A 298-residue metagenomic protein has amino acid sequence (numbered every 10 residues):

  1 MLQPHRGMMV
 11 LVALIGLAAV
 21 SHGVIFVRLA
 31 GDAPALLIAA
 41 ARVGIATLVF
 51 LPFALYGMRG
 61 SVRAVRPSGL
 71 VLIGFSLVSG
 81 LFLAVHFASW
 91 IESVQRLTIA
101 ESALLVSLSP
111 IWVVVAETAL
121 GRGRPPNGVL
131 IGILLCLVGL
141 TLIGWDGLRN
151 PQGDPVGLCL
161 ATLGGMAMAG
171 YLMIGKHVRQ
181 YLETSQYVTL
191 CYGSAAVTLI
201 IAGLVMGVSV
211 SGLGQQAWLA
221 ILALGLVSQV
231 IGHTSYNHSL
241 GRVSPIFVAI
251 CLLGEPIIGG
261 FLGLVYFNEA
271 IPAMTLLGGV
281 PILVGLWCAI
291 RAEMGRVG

Functional and structural regions predicted by a protein language model:
M1-A41, F53, L81, V85 (+4 more regions): Glycine-/small-residue-enriched transmembrane alpha-helix faces in small-molecule transporters and effluxers
M9-A13, G69-L77, R124-L137, G157-L158 (+1 more regions): Cytoplasmic-side transmembrane-helix entry/capping segments in multi-pass membrane proteins
L17, I25-R28, F50, V113-V115 (+5 more regions): Transmembrane alpha-helical segments that form core, pore/gating elements of small-molecule transporters/exporters
A19-V20, L55-A100, L105-V106, L142 (+1 more regions): Specific transmembrane alpha-helical segments of multi-pass solute transporters/efflux pumps, especially DMT/EamA
A33-V85, P110-A116, M166-I174, T189-M206 (+3 more regions): Transmembrane alpha-helices of multi-pass small-molecule transport proteins
L37-L48, L83, I91-R124, G164 (+1 more regions): Specific alpha-helical transmembrane segments that line the substrate/conduction pathway and gating interfaces
A41, S102-L108, I174-V197, Q229-V265: Helix-helix packing/entry segments at the starts of transmembrane helices
F50, A54, P125-G147, G165 (+4 more regions): Hydrophobic transmembrane alpha-helices of multi-pass small-molecule transport proteins
